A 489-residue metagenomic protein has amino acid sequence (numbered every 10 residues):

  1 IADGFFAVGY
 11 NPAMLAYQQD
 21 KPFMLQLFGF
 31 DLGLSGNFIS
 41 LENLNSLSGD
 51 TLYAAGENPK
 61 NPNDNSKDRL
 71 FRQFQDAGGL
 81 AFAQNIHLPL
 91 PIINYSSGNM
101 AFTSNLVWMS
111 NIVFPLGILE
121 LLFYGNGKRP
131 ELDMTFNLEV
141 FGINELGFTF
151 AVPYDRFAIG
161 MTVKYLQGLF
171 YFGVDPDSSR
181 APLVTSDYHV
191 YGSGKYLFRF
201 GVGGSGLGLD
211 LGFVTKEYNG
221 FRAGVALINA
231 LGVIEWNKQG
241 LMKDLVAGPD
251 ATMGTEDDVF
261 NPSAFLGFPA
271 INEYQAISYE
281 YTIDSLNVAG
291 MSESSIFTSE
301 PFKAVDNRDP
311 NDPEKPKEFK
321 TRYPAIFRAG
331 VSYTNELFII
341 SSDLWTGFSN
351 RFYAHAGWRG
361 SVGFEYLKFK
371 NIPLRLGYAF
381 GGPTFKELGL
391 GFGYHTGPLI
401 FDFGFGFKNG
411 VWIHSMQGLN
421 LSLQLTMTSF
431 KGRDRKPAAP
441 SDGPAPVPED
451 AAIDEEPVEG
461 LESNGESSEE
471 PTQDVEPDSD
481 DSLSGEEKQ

Functional and structural regions predicted by a protein language model:
I1-W108, I112, L231-I234: N-terminal, post-signal peptide beta-strand-biased segments of exported outer-membrane/organellar beta-barrel and other
G98-E462, S482-Q489: Outer-membrane beta-barrel porins/channels
P457, S467-S484: Short, small/polar-rich motifs associated with maturation and membrane association, primarily at protein termini
